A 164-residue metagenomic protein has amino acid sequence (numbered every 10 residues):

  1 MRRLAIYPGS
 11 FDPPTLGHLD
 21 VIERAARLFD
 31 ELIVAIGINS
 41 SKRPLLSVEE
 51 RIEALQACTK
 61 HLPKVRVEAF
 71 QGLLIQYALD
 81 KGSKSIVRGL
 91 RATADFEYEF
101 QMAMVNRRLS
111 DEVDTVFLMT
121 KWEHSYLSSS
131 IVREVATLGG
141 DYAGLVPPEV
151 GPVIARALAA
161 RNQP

Functional and structural regions predicted by a protein language model:
M1-P164: Nucleotidyltransferase catalytic core that binds NTPs
